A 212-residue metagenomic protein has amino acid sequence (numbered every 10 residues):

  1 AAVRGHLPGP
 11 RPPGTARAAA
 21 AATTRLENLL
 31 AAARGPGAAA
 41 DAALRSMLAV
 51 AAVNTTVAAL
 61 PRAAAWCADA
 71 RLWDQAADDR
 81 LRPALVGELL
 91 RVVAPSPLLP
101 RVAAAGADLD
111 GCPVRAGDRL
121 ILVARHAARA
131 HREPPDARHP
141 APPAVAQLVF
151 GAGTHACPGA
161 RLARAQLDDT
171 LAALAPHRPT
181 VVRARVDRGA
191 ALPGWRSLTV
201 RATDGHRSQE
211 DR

Functional and structural regions predicted by a protein language model:
A1-R212: Cytochrome P450
